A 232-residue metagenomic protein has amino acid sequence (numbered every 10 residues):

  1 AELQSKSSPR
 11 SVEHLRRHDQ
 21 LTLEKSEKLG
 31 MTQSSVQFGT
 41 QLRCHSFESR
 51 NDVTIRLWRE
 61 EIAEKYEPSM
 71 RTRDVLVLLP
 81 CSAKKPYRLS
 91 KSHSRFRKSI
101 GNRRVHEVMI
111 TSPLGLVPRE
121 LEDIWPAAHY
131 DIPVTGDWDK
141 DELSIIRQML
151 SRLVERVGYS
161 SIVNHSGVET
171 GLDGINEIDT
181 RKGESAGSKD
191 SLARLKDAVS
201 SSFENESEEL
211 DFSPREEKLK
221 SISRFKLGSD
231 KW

Functional and structural regions predicted by a protein language model:
A1-A63, S69, R73-D74: C-terminal extensions of enzymes
L3-K6, E61, S99, L153 (+2 more regions): Residues that form generic nucleotide/phosphate-binding pockets
S7-S8, L57-K65, T111-L114, I124 (+4 more regions): Extended interaction regions within the primary functional domain
S8, D52, S90, D139-K140 (+2 more regions): Short, structured coil/loop segments at alpha-helix boundaries
S46-V53, D141-I145, D190: Alpha-helix boundary/N-cap detector
I55-W58, E67-Q148, K220, K231-W232: Conserved mixed alpha/beta catalytic, RNA-binding, or beta-rich assembly cores of soluble enzyme, regulatory
L143-W232: Glycine/proline-rich loop-helix segments at beta-alpha junctions forming the active-site rim of enzyme cores
